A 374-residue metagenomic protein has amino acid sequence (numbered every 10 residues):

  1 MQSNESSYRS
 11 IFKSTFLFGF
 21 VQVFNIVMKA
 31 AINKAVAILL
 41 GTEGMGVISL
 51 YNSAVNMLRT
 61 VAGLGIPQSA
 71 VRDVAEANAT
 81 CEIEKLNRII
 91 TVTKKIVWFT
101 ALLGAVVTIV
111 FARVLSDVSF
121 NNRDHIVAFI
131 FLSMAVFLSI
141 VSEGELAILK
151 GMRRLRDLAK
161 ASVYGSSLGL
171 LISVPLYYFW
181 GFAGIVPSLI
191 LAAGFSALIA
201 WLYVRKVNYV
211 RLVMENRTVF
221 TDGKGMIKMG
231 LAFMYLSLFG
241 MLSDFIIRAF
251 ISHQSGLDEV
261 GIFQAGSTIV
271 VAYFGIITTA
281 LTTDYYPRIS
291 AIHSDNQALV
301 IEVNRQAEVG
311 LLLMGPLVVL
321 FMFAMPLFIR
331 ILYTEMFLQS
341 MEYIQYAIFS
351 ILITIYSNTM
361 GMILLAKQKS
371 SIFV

Functional and structural regions predicted by a protein language model:
M1-I11, A200-D244, P287-I301: Interhelical loop/hinge segments that connect adjacent transmembrane helices in multipass membrane
N4, A70, L146-G151, L155 (+4 more regions): C-terminal transmembrane helix end/exit motif
S10-V71, A105-I109, A135, S166-L170 (+4 more regions): Signature of the first transmembrane helix
K13-N25, Y51, N56, G63-R113 (+3 more regions): Membrane-water interface segments that mark the loop-to-transmembrane alpha-helix transition
L64-T80, G151, Y209, G266 (+3 more regions): Helix-loop junctions and terminal segments of transmembrane helices in multi-pass membrane transport/translocation
T91-F120, L170-V174, Y178, I277 (+1 more regions): Alpha-helical transmembrane segments of multi-pass membrane transport and lipid-handling proteins
I126, I130, A159-V207, G225 (+1 more regions): Hydrophobic alpha-helical transmembrane segments
F137-A161, A183, Q345-V374: Membrane-interface junctions at transmembrane-helix termini in multi-pass inner-membrane proteins
